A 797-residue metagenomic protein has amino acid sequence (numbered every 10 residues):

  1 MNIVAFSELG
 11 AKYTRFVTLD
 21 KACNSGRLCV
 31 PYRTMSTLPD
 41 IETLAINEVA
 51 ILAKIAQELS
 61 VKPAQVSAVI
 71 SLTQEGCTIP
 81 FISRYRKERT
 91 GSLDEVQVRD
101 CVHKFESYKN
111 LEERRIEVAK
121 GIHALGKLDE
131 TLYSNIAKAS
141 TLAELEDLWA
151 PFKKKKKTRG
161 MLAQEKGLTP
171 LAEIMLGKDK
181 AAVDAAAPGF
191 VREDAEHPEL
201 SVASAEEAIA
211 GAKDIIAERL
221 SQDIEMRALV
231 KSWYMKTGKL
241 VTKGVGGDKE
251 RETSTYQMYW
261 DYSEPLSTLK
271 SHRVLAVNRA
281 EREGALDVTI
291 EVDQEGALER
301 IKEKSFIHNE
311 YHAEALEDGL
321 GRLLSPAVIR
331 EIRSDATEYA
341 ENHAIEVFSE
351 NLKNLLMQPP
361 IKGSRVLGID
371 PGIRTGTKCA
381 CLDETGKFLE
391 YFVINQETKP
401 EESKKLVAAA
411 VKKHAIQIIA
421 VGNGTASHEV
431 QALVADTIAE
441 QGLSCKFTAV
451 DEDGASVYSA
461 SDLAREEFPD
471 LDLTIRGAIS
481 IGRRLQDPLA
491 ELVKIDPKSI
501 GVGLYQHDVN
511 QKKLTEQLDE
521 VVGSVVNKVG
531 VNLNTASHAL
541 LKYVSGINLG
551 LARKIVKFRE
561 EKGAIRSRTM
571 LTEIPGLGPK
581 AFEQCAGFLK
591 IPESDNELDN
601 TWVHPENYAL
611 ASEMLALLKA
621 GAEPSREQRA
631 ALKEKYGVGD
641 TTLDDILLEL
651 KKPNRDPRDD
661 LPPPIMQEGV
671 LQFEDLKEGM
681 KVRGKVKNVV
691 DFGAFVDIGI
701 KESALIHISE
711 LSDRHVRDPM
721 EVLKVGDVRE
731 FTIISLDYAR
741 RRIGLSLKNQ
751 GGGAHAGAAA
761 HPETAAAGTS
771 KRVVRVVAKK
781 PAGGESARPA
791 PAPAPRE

Functional and structural regions predicted by a protein language model:
K12-T37, E42: Short, positively charged and aromatic/hydrophobic N-terminal segments
S36, F81, Q97-D100, S107-G368 (+2 more regions): Duplex nucleic acid-engaging cores and interfaces of nucleic-acid transaction enzymes
E42, E331-S349, S499-V531, K633-E678: Long, charged amphipathic helices and adjacent flexible linkers at domain junctions
L44, S71-Q74, P151, L162-E165 (+15 more regions): Replace "in large, NTP-powered and nucleic-acid-processing enzymes" with "in large, NTP-powered factors and other
A56, S60-V61, P359-I361, G523-K557 (+2 more regions): C-terminal accessory/binding modules appended to enzymatic or scaffolding proteins
T78-I79, T90-E199, K528-D660, Q667 (+1 more regions): Accessory alpha-helical DNA-binding modules that contact the DNA backbone or grooves
E144, T448-V450, G454-A455, S459-V529 (+1 more regions): Long, charge-rich intrinsically disordered scaffolds of nucleic-acid metabolism proteins
I591-E797: Single-stranded RNA-binding regions, centering on S1/OB-family and related RNA-binding modules
